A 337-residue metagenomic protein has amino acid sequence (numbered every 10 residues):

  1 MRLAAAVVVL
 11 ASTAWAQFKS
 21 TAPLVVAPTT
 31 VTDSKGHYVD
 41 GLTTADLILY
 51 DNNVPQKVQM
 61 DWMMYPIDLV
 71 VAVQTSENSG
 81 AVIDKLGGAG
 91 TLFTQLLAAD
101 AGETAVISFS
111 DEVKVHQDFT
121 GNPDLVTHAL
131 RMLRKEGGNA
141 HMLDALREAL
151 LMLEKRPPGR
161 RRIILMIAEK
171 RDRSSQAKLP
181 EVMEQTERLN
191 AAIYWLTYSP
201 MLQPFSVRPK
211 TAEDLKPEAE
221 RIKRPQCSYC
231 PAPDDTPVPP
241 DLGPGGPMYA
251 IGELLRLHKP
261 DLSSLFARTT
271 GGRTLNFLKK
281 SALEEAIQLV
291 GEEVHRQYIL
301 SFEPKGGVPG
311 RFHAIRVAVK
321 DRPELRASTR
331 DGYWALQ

Functional and structural regions predicted by a protein language model:
M1-V7: Sec-dependent signal peptide recognition, specifically the positively charged N-region followed immediately by
A11-T13: N-terminal signal peptide c-region/cleavage motif recognized by signal peptidases
W15-Q337: Scaffold/interface architecture of coatomer-like assemblies
